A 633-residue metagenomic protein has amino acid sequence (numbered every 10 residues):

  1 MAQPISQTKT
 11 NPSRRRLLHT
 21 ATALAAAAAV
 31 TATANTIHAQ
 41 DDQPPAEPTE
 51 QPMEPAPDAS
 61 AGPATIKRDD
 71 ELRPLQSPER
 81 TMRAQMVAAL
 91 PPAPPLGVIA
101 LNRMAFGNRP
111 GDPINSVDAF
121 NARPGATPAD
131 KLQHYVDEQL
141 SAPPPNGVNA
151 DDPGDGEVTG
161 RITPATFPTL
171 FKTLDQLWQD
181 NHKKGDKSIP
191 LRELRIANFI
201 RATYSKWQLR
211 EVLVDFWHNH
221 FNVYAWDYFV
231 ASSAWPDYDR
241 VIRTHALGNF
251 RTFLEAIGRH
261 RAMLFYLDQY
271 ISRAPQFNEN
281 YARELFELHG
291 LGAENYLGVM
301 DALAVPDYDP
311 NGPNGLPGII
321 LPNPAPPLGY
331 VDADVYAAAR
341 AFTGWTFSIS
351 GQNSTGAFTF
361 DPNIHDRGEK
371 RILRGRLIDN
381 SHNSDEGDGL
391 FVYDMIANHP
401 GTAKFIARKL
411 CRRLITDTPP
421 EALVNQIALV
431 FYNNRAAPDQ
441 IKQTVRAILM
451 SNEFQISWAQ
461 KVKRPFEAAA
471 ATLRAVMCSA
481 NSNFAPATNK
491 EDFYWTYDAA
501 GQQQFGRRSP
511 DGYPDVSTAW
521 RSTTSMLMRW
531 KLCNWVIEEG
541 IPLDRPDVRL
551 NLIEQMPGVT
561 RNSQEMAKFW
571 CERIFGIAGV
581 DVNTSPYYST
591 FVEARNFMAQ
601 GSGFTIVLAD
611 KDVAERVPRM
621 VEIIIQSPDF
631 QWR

Functional and structural regions predicted by a protein language model:
I5-A25: N-terminal secretory signal peptides and thylakoid transit peptides that target proteins across membranes
T10-N11, A32-P94, V98: C-terminal segment of N-terminal export signals and the immediately downstream linker at the start of the mature
A26-A27, I37: Cleavable N-terminal signal peptides
E71-Q85, A89-A93, V98-D112, H399 (+2 more regions): Flexible, low-complexity segments enriched for small/polar residues
P74-L75, N198, A231-H245, N249-A447 (+1 more regions): Active-site substrate-binding loop specific to GH73 endo-beta-N-acetylglucosaminidase modules in bacterial autolysins
A84-Q85, A93-V148, H260-M263, S272 (+3 more regions): Cell-wall polysaccharide-cleaving catalytic domain and substrate-binding groove, primarily in peptidoglycan/chitin
P110-W235, V241: N-terminal accessory alpha/beta regions
V117-A126, V299-P326, T584-V592, N596-F604: Surface-exposed intrinsically disordered loops and tails
